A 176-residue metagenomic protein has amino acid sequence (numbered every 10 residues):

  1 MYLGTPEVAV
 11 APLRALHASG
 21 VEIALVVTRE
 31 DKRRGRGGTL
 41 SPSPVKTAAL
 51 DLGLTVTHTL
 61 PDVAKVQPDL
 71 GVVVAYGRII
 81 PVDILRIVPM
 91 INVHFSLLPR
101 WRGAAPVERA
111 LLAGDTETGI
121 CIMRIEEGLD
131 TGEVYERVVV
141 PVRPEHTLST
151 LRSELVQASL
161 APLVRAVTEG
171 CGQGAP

Functional and structural regions predicted by a protein language model:
M1-R36: N-terminal Rossmann-like dinucleotide-binding module
L16, T47-L52, I84, D115: A generic structural signal for well-ordered alpha-helical segments
D31-L50: N-terminal beta-loop-helix "entrance" segment that forms/cooperates in small-molecule cofactor or anionic ligand
T55-T59: Short acidic-hydrophobic, aromatic-tinged amphipathic segments that line or gate anion-handling sites
L60-D69: Short amphipathic alpha-helix with an adjacent loop that forms part of the alpha/beta core around
L70-P176: Donor/substrate-binding cores of folate-linked one-carbon enzymes
